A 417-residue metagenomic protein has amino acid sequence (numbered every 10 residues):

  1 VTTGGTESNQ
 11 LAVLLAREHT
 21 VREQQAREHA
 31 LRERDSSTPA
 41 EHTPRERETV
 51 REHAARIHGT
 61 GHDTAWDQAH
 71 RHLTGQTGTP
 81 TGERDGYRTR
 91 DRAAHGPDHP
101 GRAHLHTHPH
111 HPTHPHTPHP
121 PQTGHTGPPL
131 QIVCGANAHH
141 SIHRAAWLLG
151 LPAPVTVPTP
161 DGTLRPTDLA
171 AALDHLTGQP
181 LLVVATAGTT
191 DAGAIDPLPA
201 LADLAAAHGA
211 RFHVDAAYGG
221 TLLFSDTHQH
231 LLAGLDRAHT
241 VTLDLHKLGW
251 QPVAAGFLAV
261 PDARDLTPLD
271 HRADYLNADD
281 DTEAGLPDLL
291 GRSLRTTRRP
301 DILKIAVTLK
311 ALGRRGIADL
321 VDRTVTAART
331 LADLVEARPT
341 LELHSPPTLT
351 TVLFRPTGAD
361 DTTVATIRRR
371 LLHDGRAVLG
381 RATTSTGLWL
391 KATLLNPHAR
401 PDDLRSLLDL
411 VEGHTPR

Functional and structural regions predicted by a protein language model:
V1-E41, R45-H110, H114-Q179: PLP-dependent aspartate aminotransferase-fold enzymes
S8, L14-T20, H119-R264: Conserved PLP-enzyme active-site core in the AAT-like
H208, T384-R417: PLP-dependent enzyme catalytic core of the Aspartate aminotransferase-like
A233-P339: Active-site C-terminal subdomain of aminotransferase-like
V260, F354-G358, L394-N396: Short beta-strand-to-loop capping motifs
E342-L371: Conserved PLP-binding catalytic core of the aspartate aminotransferase-like
P346, T351, D374-K391: Conserved PLP cofactor-binding pocket of PLP-dependent enzymes
L371-L379, V411-R417: A common structural junction motif
